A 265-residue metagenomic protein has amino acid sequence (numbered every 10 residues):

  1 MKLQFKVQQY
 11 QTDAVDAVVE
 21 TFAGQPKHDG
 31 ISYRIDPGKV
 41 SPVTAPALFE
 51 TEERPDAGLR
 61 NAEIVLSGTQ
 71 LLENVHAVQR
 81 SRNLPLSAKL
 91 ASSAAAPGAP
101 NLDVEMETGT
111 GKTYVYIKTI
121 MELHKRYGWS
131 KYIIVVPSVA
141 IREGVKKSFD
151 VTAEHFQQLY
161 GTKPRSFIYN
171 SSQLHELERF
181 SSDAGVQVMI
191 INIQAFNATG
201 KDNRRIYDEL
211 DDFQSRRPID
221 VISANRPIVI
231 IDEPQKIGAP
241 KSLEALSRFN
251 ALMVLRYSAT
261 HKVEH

Functional and structural regions predicted by a protein language model:
M1-H265: RecA-like P-loop NTPase motor core of helicase/translocase proteins
